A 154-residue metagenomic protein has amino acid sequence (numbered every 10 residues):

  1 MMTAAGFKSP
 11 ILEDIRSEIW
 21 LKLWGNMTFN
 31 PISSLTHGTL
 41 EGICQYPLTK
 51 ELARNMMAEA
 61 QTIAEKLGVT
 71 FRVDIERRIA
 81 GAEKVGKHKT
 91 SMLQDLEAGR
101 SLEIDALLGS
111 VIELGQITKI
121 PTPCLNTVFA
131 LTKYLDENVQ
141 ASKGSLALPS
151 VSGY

Functional and structural regions predicted by a protein language model:
M1-N30, S34-R72, R77: Internal alpha-helical scaffold of NAD(P)-dependent oxidoreductase catalytic cores
E65-Y154: C-terminal active-site/capping subdomain that shapes the small-molecule cofactor and substrate pocket of enzyme
